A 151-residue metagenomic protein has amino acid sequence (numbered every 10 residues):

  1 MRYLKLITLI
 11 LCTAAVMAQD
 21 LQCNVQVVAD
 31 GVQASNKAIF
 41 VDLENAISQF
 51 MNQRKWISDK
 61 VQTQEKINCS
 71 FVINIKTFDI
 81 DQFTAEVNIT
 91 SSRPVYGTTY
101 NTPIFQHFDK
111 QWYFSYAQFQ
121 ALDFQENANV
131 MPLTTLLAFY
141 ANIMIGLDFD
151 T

Functional and structural regions predicted by a protein language model:
M1-L21: Bacterial Sec-dependent N-terminal signal peptides
A14, R54, D148-T151: Short secondary-structure junctions and interdomain/linker hinges
Q19-T84, V95-G97: Start-of-domain marker
T84-T151: Acidic/His-rich structured neighborhood in mature extracellular/periplasmic domains
